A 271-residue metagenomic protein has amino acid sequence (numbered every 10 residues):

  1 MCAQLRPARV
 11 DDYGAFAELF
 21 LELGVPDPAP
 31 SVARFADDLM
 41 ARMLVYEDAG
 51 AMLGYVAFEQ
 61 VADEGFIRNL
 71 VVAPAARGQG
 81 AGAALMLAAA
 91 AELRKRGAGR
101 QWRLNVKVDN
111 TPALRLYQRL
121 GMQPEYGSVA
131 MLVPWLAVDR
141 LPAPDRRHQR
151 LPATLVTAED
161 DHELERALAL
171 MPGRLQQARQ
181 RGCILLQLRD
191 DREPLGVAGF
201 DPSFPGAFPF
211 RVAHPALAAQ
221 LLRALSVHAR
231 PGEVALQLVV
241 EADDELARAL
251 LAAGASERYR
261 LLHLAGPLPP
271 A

Functional and structural regions predicted by a protein language model:
G14, F20-A57, L164-L185: Active-site rim helix/loop that mediates acceptor-substrate recognition in acyltransferases
G14, L120-S203: Amide-forming acyltransferase catalytic core, primarily the GNAT-like/NAT-type and related acyltransferase folds
V45, A51-E59, E64-V71, E193-P202 (+1 more regions): Conserved beta-strand in the GNAT
L70-R77, K107, F204-A218, V240: A short, internal acetyl-CoA/4′-phosphopantetheine-binding micro-motif in the GNAT/acyltransferase core
A76, G80-A88, A216-A224: Conserved acetyl-CoA pyrophosphate-binding loop and the N-cap/start of the following alpha-helix in GNAT-like
A83, V108-G127, E241-Y259: Conserved active-site alpha-helix within GNAT-family acetyltransferase domains
L93-N105, R230-V240: Conserved GNAT acetyl-CoA-binding A-motif
